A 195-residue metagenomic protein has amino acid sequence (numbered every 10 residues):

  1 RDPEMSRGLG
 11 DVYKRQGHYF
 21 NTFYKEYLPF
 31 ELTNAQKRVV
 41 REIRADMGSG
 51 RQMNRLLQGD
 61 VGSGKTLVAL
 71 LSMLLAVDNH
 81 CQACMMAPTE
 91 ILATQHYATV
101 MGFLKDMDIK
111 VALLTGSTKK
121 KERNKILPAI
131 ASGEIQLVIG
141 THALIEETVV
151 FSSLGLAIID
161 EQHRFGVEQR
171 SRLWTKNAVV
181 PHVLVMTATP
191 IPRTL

Functional and structural regions predicted by a protein language model:
D2-L9, Y13: Single conserved hydrophobic/aromatic residue that forms the stacking wall/gate of nucleotide- or nucleobase-binding
K14-L56: Conserved pre-motif I regulatory segment
G50-S72, A83-A87: Walker A/P-loop
S72-Y97, M107-I109: Conserved SF1/SF2 helicase motif Ia
C81-Q82, K110, G133-L137, S153-G155 (+2 more regions): Loop/turn-to-beta-strand initiation segments
A93-A129: Conserved helix-turn-beta segment of the N-terminal RecA-like "Helicase ATP-binding" lobe in SF1/SF2 helicases
T118-V138, T148-S152: Conserved motor-coupling elements within RecA-like helicase/translocase cores
L156, H163-T194: Post-DEXD/H (motif II) to motif III coupling segment of the RecA-like Helicase ATP-binding lobe
